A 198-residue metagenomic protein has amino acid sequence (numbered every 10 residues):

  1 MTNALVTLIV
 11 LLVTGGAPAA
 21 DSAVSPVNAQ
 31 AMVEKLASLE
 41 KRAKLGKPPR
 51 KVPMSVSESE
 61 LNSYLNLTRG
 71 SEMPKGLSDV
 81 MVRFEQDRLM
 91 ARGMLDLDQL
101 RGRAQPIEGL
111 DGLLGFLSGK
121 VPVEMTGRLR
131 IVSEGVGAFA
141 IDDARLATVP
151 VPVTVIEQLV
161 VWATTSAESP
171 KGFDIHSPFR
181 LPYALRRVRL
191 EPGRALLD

Functional and structural regions predicted by a protein language model:
N3-G15: Bacterial N-terminal signal peptides
G15-D198: Extracellular/lumenal and peripheral-membrane lipid-interaction modules
